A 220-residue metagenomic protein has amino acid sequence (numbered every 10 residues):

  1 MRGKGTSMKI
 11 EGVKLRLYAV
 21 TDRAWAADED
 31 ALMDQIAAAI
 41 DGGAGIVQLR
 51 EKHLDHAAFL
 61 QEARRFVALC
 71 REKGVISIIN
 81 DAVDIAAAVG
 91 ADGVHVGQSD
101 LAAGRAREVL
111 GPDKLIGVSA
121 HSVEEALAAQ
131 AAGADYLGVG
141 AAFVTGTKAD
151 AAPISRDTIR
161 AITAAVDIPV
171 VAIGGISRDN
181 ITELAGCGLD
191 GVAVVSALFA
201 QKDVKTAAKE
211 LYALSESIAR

Functional and structural regions predicted by a protein language model:
R2-L101, E108-Y136, A151-I154, A161 (+4 more regions): Conserved N-terminal beta1-alpha1 strand-loop-helix module at the mouth
Q48, K148, V170, V192-A193: A generic, residue-level signal for flexible/boundary positions that often mark functional hotspots
V139, V171-I176, V192-S196: Glycine-rich beta-strand-to-loop/alpha-helix junction loops that act as flexible
V144-D150: Phosphate-binding beta-alpha-beta segment of Rossmann-like dinucleotide-binding domains, i.e., the NAD(P)
C187, G191: C-terminal binding/interaction regions
